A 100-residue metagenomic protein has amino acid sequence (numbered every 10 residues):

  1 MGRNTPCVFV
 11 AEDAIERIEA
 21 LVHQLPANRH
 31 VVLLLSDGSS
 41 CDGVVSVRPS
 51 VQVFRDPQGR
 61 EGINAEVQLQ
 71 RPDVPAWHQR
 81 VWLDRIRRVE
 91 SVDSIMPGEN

Functional and structural regions predicted by a protein language model:
M1-N100: Conserved RNA-binding domains used in RNP assembly and mRNA/RNA metabolism
